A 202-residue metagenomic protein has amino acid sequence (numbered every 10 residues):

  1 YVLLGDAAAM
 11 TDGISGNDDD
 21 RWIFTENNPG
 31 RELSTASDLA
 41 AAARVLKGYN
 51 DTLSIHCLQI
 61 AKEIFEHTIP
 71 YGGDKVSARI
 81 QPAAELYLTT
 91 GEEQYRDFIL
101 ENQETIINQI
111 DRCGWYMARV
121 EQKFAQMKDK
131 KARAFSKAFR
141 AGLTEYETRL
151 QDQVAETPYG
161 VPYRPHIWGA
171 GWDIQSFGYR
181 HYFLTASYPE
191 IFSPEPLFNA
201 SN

Functional and structural regions predicted by a protein language model:
Y1-N202: Glycan-recognition and catalytic cores of secretory/periplasmic carbohydrate-active enzymes
